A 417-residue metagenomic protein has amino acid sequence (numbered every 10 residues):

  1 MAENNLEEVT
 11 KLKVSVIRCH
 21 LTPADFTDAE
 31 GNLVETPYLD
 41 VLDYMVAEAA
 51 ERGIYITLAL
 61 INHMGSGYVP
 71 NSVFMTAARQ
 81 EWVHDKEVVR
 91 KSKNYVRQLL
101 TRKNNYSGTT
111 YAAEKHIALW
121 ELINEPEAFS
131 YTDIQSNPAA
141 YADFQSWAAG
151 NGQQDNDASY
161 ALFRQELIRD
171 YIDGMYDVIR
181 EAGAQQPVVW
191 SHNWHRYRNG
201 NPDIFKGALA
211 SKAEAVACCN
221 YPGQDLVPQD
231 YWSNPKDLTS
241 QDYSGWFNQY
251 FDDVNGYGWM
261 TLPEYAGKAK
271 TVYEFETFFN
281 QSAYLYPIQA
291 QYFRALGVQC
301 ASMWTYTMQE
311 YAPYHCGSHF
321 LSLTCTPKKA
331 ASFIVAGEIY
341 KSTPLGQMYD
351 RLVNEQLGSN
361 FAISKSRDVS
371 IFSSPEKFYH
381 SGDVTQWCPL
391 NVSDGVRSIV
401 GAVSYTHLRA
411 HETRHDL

Functional and structural regions predicted by a protein language model:
M1-A210: Active-site mouth of glycoside hydrolases
V188, N199-E276: Glycoside hydrolase catalytic-domain groove-lining segments
Y284-L321: Substrate-binding cleft of secreted/luminal carbohydrate-active enzymes
S322-I371: Charged, amphipathic alpha-helical linkers/stalks
A362-Y405: Charge-patterned, long linear interaction tracts outside catalytic cores
T406-T413: Conserved small/polar residues in nucleotide/adenosyl-binding loops
